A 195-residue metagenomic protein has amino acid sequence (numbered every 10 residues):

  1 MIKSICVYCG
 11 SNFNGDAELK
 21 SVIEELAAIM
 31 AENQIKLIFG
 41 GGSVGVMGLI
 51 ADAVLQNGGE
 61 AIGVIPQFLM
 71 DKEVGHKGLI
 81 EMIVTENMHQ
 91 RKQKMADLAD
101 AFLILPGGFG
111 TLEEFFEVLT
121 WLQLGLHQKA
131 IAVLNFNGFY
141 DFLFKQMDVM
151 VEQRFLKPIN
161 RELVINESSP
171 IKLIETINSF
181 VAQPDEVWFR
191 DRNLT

Functional and structural regions predicted by a protein language model:
M1-L98, G138-I171, V181-T195: A cross-family phosphate/adenosyl-ligand binding-site feature
I65, L105, L119-K145, P158-I159: Short, acidic/small-residue loops that bind anionic groups at enzyme active sites
K92-L124, A132, V181-W188: Active-site/ligand-binding-proximal alpha/beta "capping" segment
I177: Hydrophobic "lid"/C-terminal helical patch of Rossmann-like NAD(P)-dependent dehydrogenase/epimerase domains
